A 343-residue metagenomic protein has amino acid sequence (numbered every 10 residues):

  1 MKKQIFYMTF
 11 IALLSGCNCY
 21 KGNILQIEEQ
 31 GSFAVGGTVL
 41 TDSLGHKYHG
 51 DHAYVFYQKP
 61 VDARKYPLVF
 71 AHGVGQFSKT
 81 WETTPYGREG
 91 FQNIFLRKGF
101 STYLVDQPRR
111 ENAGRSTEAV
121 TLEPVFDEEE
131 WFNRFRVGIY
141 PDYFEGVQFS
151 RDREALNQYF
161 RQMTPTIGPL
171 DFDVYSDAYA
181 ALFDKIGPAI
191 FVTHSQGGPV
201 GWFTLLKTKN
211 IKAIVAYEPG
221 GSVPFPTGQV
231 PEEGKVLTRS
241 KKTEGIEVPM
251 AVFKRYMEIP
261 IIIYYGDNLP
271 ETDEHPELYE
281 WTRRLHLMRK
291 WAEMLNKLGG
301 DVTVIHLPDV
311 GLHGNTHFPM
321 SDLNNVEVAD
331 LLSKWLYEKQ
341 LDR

Functional and structural regions predicted by a protein language model:
Y20-A63: N-terminal cap/lid segment of alpha/beta-hydrolase-fold proteins
D62-P141, P270-L278: Short, surface-exposed "cap/lid" segments of acyl-processing enzymes
P169-I190: Conserved acidic catalytic loop of the alpha/beta-hydrolase fold
F191-V192, I214: Conserved alpha/beta-hydrolase fold motif
V192-G201: Gly/Ala-rich beta-loop-alpha elbow adjacent to hydrolase catalytic centers
K209-P226: A conserved short beta-strand
G221-L298, T303-I305: The feature captures the conserved acid-bearing segment of alpha/beta-hydrolase catalytic domains
G314, F318-R343: Catalytic active-site module of serine/aspartate enzymes centered on a nucleophile-bearing elbow/loop
